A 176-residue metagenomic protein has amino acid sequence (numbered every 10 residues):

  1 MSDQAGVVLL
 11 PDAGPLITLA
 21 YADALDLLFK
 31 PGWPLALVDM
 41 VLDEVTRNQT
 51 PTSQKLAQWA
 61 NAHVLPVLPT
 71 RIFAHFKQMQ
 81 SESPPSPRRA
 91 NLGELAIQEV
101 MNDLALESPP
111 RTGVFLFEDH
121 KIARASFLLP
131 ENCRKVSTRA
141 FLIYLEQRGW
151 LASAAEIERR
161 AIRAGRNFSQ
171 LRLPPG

Functional and structural regions predicted by a protein language model:
M1-L9, L19-W33, M40-Q54, Q58-R71 (+3 more regions): Feature 3881 marks metal-assisted phosphotransfer/nuclease machinery and their flanking interaction elements
P11, L116-F117: Short beta-strand scaffold positions
P69-M79: A short, charged helix-loop
